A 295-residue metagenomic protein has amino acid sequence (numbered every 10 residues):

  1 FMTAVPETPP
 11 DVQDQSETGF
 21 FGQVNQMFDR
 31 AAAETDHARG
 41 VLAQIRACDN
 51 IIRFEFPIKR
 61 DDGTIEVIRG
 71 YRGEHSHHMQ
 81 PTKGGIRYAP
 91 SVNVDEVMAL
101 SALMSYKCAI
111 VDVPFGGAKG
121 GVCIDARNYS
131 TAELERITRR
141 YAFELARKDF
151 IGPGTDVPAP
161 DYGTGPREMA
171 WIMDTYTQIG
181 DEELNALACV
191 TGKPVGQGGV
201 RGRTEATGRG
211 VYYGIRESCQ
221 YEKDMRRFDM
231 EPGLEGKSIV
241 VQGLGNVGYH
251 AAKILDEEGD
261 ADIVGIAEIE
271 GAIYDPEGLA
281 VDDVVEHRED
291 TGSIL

Functional and structural regions predicted by a protein language model:
M2-A206, Y212-G214, S218-C219: N-terminal ligand-binding/catalytic initiation module
G198-L295: Glycine-rich phosphate/diphosphate-binding loop of Rossmann-like nucleotide-binding domains
